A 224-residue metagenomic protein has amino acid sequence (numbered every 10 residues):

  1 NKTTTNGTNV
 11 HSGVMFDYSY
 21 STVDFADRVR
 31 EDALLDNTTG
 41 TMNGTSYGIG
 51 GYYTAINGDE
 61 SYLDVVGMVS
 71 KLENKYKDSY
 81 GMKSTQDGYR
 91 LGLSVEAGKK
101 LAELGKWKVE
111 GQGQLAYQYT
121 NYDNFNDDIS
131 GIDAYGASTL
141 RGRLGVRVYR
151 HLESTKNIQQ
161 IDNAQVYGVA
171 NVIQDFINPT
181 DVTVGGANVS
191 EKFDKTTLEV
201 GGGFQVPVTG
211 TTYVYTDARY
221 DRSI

Functional and structural regions predicted by a protein language model:
N1-I224: Membrane translocator/pore-forming domains, dominated by Gram-negative outer-membrane beta-barrels
